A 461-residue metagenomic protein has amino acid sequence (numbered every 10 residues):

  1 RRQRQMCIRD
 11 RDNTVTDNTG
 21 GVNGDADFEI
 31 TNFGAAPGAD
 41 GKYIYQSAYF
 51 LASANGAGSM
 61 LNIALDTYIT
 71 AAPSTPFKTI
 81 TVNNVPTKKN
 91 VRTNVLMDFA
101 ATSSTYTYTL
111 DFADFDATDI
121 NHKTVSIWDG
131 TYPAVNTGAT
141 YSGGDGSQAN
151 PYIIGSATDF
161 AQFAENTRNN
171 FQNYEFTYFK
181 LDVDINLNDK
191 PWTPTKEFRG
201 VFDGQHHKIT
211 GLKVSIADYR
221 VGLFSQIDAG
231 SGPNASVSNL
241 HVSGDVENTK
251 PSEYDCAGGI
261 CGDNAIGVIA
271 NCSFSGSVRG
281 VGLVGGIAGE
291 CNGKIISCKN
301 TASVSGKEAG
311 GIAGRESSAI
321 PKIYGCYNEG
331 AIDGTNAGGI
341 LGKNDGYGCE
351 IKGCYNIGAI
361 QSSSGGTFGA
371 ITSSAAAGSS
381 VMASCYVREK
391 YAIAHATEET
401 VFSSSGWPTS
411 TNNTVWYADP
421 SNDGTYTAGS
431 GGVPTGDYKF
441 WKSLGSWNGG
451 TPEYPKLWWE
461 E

Functional and structural regions predicted by a protein language model:
R1-R2, N90: Extended, hydrophobic/aromatic-rich amphipathic alpha-helical segments that build helical scaffolds
Q3-I8: Short, small-residue-biased leader/transition segments that mark boundaries at the very start of proteins
N18-Y45: Extended, solvent-exposed segments with strong compositional bias
F28, A72-I80: Surface-exposed loop/edge segments in extracytoplasmic proteins
Y43-S59: Short Pro-Gly-centered beta-turn/loop motif in secreted/extracellular proteins
G56-P73: A short, solvent-exposed beta-strand micro-motif common in secreted/extracellular proteins
I80-S126: Extracellular beta-sheet/turn segments enriched in Thr/Pro/Gly and aliphatic residues
S126-E461: Predominantly extracellular beta-rich ligand-binding scaffolds that present long acidic/polar faces for carbohydrate
